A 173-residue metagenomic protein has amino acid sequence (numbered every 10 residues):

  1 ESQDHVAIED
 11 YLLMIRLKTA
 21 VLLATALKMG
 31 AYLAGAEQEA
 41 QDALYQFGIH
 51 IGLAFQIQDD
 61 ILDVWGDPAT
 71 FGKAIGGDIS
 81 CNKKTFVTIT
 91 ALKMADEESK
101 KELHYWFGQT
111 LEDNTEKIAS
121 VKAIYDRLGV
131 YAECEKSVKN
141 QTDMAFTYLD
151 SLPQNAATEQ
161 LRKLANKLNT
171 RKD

Functional and structural regions predicted by a protein language model:
E1-D173: All-alpha prenyltransferase/terpene-synthase fold signal
